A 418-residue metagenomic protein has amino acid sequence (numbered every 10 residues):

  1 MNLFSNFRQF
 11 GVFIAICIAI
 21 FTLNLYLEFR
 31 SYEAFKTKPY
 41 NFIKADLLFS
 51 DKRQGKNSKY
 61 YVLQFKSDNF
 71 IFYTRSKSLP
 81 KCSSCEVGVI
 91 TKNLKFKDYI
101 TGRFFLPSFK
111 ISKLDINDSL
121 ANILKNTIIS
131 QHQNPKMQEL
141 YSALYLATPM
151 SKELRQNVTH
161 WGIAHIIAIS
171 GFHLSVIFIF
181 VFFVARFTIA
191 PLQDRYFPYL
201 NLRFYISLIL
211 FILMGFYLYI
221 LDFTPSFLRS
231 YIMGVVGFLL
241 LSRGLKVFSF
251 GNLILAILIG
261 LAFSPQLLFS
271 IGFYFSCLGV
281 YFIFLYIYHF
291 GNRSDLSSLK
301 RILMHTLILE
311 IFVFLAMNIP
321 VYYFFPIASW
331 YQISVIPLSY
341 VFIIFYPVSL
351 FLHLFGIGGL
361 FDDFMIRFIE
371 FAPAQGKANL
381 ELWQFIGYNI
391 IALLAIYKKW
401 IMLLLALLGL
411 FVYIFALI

Functional and structural regions predicted by a protein language model:
M1-Q9, V247, K398-W400: Positively charged n-region of N-terminal signal peptides that target proteins for export
N2-H165: Membrane-interface helix/helix-cap signal primarily in integral membrane proteins
F10-I20, Y145, S207-M214, G251-L258: Alpha-helical transmembrane segments
I18, P107-D118, A168-S170, F269-F273 (+1 more regions): Short, charge-rich amphipathic segments
I18, Y141-L144, F183-F187, F324 (+2 more regions): Solvent-exposed, charged interface segments at domain starts and junctions
N24-A34, S84-E86, N117-T127, E153-L154 (+6 more regions): Charged, low-complexity, helix/coiled-coil-prone segments
I111-S230: Aromatic-rich juxtamembrane segments at the membrane interface
F223-I418: Internal transmembrane alpha-helical bundles of multi-pass membrane proteins
